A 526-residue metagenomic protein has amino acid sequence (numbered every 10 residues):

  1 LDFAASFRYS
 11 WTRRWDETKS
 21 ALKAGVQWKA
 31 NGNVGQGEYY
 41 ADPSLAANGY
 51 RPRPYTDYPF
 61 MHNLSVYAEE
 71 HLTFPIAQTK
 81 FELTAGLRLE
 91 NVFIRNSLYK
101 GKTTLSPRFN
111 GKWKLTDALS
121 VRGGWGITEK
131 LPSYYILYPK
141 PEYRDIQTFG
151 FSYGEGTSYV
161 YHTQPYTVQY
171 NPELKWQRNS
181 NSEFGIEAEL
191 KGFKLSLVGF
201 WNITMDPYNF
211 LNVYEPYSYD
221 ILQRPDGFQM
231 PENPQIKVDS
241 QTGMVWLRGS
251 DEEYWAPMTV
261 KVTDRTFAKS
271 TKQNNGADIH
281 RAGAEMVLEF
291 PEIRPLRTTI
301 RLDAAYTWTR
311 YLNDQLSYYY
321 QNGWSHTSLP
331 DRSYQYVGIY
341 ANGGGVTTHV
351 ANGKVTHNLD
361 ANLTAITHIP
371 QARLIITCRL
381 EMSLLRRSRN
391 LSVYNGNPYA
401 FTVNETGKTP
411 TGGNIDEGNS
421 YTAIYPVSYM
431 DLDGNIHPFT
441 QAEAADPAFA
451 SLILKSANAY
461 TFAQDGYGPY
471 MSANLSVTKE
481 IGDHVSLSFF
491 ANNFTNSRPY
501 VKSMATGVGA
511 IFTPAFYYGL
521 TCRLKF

Functional and structural regions predicted by a protein language model:
L1-L98: Face-selective signature of the C-terminal outer-membrane beta-barrel domain
F3-F7, H62-A68, L105-G111, Y170 (+6 more regions): Hydrophobic, lipid-facing positions within transmembrane beta-strands of outer-membrane proteins
F7-R13, L72-F74, F81, W113-L115 (+10 more regions): Residue-level signature of outer-membrane beta-barrel architecture
W15-S20, I76-L83, A118-V121, G192-L195 (+3 more regions): Repeated loop/turn-to-beta-strand initiation elements of outer-membrane beta-barrel proteins
W28-V34, L87-R95, W125-L131, Y138-K140 (+10 more regions): Transmembrane beta-strands of outer-membrane beta-barrel pores
P59, E129-M205, R224-D239, R265-E292 (+1 more regions): Outer-membrane beta-barrel signature, preferentially recognizing the C-terminal barrel domain of Gram-negative
I76, P225-Y394: Gram-negative outer-membrane beta-barrel transporters
I203-D206, E215, M382-A457, D465-Y470 (+1 more regions): C-terminal beta-signal and adjacent terminal beta-strands/loops of Gram-negative outer-membrane beta-barrel proteins
